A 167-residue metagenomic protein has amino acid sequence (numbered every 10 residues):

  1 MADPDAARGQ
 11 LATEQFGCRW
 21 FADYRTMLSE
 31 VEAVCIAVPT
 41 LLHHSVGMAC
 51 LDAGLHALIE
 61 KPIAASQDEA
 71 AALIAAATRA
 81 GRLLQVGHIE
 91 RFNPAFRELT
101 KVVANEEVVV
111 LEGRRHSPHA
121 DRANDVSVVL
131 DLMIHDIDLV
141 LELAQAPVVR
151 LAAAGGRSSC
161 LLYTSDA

Functional and structural regions predicted by a protein language model:
M1-A12: NAD(P)-binding Rossmann-fold cofactor-contacting core
G9, H43, G47, A70 (+2 more regions): A general structural signal for well-ordered alpha-helical segments in protein cores
F16-A76: Beta-loop-alpha module in the N-terminal Rossmann-like domain of NAD(P)-dependent dehydrogenases, especially those
A22, I59, V86, A152-G155: Short loop/edge segments at beta-strand edges and connector loops that shape dinucleotide/nucleotide cofactor-binding
A64-A123: A contiguous active-site-proximal alpha/beta segment in oxidoreductase catalytic domains
F92-E112, L130-S158: Oxidoreductase and adenylate-handling cofactor-binding alpha/beta cores
D125-V129: Short glycine-enriched, charge-decorated loop/helix-capping segments at active-site entrances that position
Y163-A167: Conserved small/polar residues in nucleotide/adenosyl-binding loops
